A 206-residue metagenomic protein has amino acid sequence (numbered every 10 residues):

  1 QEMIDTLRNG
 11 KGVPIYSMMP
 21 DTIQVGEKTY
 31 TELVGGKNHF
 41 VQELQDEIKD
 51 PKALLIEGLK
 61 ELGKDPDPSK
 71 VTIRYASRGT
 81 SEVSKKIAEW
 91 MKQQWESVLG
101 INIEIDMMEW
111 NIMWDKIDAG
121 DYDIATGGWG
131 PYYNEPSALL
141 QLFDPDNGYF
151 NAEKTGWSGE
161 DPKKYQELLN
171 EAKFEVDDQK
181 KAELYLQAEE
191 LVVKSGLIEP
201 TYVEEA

Functional and structural regions predicted by a protein language model:
Q1-E2, L7-K11, I23, L55-L62 (+6 more regions): Sec/Tat-exported extracytoplasmic proteins
E2-I4, G10-P14, T22-G26, G79-V83 (+4 more regions): Solvent-exposed loop/turn segments at secondary-structure junctions within structured extracellular/periplasmic domains
I4-L7, S17, Q42-Q45, I101-M113 (+1 more regions): Extracytoplasmic/peripheral linker and loop segments enriched in polar/acidic and small residues with frequent Thr/Pro
V13-G58, G79-K85: Structural transition elements
M18-T22, P66-P68, G159: Flexible hinge/switch segments at interdomain interfaces of large molecular machines
P20, A76, Y202: Residues in well-ordered beta-strands of folded domains
A53-P131: Ligand/substrate-recognition segments at binding pockets and active sites
E135-L140: Short beta-strand-centered segments that line the small-molecule binding cleft or hinge of alpha/beta clamshell
